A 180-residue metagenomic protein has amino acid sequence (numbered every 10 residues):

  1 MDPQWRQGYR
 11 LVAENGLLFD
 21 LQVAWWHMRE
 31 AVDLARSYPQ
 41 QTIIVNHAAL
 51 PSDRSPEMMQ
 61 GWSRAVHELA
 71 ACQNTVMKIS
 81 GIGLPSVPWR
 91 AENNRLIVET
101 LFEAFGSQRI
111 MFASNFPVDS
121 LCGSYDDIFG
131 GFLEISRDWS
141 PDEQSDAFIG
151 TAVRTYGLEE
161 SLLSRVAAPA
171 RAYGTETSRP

Functional and structural regions predicted by a protein language model:
M1-M111, L162-A170, E176-P180: Catalytic pocket-lining loop regions of alpha/beta-barrel enzymes, especially the amidohydrolase/enolase/GH5 lineages
L84, D119-S120: Short, active-site-adjacent cap segments at secondary-structure transitions
E99-T100, A104-M111, S120-P180: Mid-to-C-terminal alpha-helical segments outside catalytic/metal-binding sites
N115: Active-site glycine-centered loops adjacent to acidic/histidine catalytic or metal-binding residues that shape
